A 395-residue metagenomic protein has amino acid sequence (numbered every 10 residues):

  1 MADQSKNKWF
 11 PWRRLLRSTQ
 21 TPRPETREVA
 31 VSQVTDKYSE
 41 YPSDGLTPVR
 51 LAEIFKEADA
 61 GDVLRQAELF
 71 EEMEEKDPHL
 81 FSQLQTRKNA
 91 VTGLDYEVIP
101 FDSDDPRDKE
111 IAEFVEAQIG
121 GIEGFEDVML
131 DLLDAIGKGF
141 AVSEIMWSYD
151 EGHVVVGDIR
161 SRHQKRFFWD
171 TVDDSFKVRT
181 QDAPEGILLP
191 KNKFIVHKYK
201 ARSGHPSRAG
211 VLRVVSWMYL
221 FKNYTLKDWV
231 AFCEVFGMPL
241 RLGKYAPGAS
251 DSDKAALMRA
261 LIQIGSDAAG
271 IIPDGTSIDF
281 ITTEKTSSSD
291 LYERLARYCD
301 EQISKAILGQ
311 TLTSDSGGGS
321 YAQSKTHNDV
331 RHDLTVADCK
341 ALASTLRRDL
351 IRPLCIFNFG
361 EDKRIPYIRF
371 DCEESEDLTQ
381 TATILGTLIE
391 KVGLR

Functional and structural regions predicted by a protein language model:
A2-P78, T86-A90, V98-I264, D274-G275: Structured, contiguous alpha/beta core segments that scaffold functional sites
F125-V128, S288, Y292, H332-C339: Alpha-helix N-cap/helix-initiation motif
F140, E144, F232-Y245, D267-D279 (+2 more regions): Core alpha/beta catalytic barrel or barrel-like domain that forms the active/cofactor pocket in diverse metabolic
G152-G157, S252-A255, D279-T283, L291 (+1 more regions): Short, solvent-exposed polar/charged micro-motifs at secondary-structure junctions
E185-L188, K193, D290, R294 (+1 more regions): Compact mixed alphabeta submodule
G243, F280-S288, H327-T335: Glycine- and acidic
G248, S252, A256-I264, A269-T313 (+1 more regions): Long, well-ordered mid-to-C-terminal structural blocks that present hydrophobic/aromatic surfaces
Y298-R395: C-terminal helix-loop subdomains that flank or include functional centers
